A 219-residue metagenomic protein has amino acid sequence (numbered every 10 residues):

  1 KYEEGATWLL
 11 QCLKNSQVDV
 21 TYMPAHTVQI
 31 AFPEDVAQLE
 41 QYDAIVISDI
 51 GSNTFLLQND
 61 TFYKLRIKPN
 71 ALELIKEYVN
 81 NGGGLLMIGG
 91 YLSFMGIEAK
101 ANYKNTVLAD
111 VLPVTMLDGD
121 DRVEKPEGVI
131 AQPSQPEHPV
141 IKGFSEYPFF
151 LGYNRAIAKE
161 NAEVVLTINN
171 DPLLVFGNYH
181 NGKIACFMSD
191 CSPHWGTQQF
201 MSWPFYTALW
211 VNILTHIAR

Functional and structural regions predicted by a protein language model:
K1-S52, I88-G96, N105, P193 (+2 more regions): Aromatic-Pro/Gly-enriched surface loop or interdomain linker that acts as a lid/target-recognition segment
Y2-A6, K64-L72, Y78, A101 (+1 more regions): Solvent-exposed, acidic/flexible segments
A6, G84-D171: An acidic, glycine-rich "communication" segment
T21-H26, T61-L65, E163-L166: Short, flexible loop segments at the rims of nucleotide/cofactor-binding pockets, characterized by
I30-V36, E73, N169-L173: Alpha-helical scaffolding within the catalytic cores of extracellular/periplasmic polymer-degrading hydrolases
L39-I97, H180-F187: Short alpha-beta junction capping motif
N59-D60, I97-K100, T197-M201: Short, solvent-exposed loop/turn segments at secondary-structure boundaries
G84, K159, E163, D171 (+2 more regions): Extracellular ligand-binding/catalytic regions of CAZymes and related secreted enzymes and adhesion modules
